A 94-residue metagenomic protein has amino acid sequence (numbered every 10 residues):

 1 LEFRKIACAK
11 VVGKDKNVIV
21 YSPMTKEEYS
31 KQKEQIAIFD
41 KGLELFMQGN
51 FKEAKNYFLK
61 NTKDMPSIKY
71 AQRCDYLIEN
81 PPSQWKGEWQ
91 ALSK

Functional and structural regions predicted by a protein language model:
L1-Q48, L59-K60, D64-R73, E79-S83: Cytosolic regulatory/linker segments at or just downstream of nucleotide-handling modules in signal-transduction
F51: ATP phosphate-binding glycine-rich loop
S83-K94: Intrinsically disordered, low-complexity, charge-biased linker/tail regions
